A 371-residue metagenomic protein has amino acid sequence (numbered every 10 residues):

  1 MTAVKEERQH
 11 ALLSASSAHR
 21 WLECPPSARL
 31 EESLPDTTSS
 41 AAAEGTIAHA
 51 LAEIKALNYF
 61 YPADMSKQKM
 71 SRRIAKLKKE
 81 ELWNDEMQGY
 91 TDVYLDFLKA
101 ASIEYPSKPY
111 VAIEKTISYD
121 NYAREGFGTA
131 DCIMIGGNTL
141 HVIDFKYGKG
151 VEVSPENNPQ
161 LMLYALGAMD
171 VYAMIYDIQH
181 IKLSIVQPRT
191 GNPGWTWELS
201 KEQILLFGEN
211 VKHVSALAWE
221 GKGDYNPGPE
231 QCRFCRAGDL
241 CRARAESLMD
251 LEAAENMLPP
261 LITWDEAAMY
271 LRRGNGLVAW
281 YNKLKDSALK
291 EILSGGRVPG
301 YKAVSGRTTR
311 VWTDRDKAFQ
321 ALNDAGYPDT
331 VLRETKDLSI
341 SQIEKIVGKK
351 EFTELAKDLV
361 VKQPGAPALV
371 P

Functional and structural regions predicted by a protein language model:
M1-L140, H180-K182, P193, G274: Metal-dependent nuclease catalytic cores that hydrolyze phosphodiester bonds in DNA/RNA, characterized by
P25-E31, I143, S184-W195, R236-A237 (+3 more regions): Short acidic (Asp/Glu) and glycine-rich catalytic loops that position anionic groups and cofactors
S33-A41, F60, K149-V153, V171-I175 (+1 more regions): Short, polar/flexible loop-turn hinges at active-site or ligand-entry regions and domain interfaces
A56, F60, Y147-G150, A165-A173 (+6 more regions): Hydrophobic/aromatic-lined pockets within catalytic cores
P106-W219, E344: Mg2+/Mn2+-dependent nuclease catalytic core
E125, N157, G228, A267-R273 (+3 more regions): Active-site-proximal structural scaffolding
L205-G276: Short, charged, low-complexity amphipathic alpha-helix
R272, A279-P371: Extended, charge-rich alpha-helical segments
